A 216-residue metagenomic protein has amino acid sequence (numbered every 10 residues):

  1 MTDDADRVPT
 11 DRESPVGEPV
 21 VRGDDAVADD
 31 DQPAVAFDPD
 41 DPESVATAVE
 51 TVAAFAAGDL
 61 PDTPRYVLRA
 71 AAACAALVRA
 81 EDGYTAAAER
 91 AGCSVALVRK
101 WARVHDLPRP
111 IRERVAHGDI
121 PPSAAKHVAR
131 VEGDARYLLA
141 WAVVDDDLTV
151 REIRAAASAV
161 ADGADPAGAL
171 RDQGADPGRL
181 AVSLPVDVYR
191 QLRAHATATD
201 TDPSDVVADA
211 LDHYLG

Functional and structural regions predicted by a protein language model:
T2-P61: Basic, low-complexity segments
P64-D82: Short, amphipathic alpha-helical "recognition" segments used to contact nucleic acids or chromatin
V78, W101-H105, A157, V207 (+2 more regions): DNA major-groove recognition helix of helix-turn-helix
G83-E89: Short alpha-helical "recognition helix" segments of helix-turn-helix
A102-H117: Short, solvent-exposed alpha-helical "recognition" segments
E113-L180: Amphipathic alpha-helical oligomerization/scaffolding segments
L192, T201-D212: Short amphipathic alpha-helical segments
